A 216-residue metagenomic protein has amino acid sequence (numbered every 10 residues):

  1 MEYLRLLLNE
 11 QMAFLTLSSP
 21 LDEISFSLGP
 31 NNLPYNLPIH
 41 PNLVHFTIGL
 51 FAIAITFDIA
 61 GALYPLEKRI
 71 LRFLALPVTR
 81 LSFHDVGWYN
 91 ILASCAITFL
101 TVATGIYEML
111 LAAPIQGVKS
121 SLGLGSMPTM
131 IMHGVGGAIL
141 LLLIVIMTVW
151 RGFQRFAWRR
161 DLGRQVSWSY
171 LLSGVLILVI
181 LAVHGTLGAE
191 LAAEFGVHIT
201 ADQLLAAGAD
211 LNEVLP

Functional and structural regions predicted by a protein language model:
E2-P216: Polytopic transmembrane helical bundles with strong interfacial aromatic enrichment
